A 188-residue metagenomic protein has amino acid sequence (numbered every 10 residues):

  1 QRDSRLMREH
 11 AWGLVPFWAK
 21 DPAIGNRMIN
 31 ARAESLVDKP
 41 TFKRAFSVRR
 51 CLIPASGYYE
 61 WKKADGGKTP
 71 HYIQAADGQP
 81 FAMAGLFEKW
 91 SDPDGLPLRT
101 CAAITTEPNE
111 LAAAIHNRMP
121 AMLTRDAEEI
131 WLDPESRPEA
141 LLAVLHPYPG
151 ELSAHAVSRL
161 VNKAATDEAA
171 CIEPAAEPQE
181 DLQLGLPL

Functional and structural regions predicted by a protein language model:
Q1-R50, Q74-A75: Short, His- and charge-rich active-site/binding loops that engage polyanionic ligands
A23, E60-K68, I130-L132: Cytochrome P450 core scaffold surrounding the K-helix E-X-X-R motif and the conserved "meander" helix-loop region
R32-L36, L98-T106: Short, structured beta-strand/loop micro-motifs enriched in basic residues and often containing a Trp
V37-V48, Y59-K63, H71, S91 (+1 more regions): Short helix-to-loop capping/linker segments positioned immediately adjacent to catalytic or ligand/cofactor-binding
Q74-D94, C101: A motif-centric signal for short, conserved binding hotspots located in accessible loops or intrinsically disordered
I104-L188: C-terminal accessory segment of soluble enzyme catalytic cores
